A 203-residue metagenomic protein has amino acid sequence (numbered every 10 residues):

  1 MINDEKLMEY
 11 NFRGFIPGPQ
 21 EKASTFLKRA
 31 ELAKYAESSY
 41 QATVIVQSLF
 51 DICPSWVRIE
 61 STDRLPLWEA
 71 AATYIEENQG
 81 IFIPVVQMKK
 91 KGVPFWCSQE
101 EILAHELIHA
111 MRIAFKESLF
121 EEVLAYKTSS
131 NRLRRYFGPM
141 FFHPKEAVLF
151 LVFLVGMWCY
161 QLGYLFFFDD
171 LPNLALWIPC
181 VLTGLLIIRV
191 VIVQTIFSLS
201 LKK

Functional and structural regions predicted by a protein language model:
M1-F50, L199-K203: N-terminal pre-first-transmembrane soluble regions of secretory-pathway and organelle membrane proteins
S48-W96: Active-site scaffold of zinc-dependent metalloenzymes
V93-E100, S118: Aromatic-acidic/polar surface patches that form glycan- and anion
S98-A114: Active-site recognition of the HExxH zinc-binding catalytic motif
F115-V155: Post-HExxH zinc-binding segment in Zn-dependent metallohydrolases
P139-P179: Replace "(M1/M4/M9/M12/WLM)" with "(e.g., M1/M4/M8/M9/M12/M26/WLM)" and add "not limited to" to clarify scope
L165-K203: Pan-zinc metallopeptidase signature
